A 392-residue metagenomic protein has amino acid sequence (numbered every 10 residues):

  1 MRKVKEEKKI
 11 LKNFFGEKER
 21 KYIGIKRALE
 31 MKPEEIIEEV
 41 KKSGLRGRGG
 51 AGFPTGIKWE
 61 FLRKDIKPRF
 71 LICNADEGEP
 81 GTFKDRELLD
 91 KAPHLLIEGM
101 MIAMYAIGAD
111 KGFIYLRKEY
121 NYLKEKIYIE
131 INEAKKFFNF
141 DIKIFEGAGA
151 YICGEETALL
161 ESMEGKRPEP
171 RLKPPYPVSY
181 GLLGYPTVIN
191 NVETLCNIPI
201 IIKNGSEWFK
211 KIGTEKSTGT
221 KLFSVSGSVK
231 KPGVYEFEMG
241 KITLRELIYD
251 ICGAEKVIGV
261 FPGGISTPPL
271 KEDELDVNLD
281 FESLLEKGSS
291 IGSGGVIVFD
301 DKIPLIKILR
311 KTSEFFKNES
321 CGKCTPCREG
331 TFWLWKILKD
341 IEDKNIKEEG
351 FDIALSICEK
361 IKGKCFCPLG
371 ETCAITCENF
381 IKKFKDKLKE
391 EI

Functional and structural regions predicted by a protein language model:
M1-I37: Cofactor-/ligand-binding subdomain signature composed of acidic, glycine-rich, tryptophan-containing flexible loops
E17-Y22, C73-D85, P177-L182, S224-K230: Gly-rich Lys/Arg/Thr-decorated short loops/hinges at beta-loop-alpha junctions or inter-strand turns that position
I23-E39, K67-R69, A75, K84-L88 (+5 more regions): Ferredoxin-type iron-sulfur electron-transfer modules in oxidoreductases and energy-metabolism complexes
V40-F61, E79, G149-E161, G165 (+3 more regions): Conserved phosphate/anionic-ligand binding catalytic regions in large, soluble enzymes, centered on
A51-W59, T82-D85, K124-I129, C153-G165 (+8 more regions): Short acidic, glycine/serine/threonine-rich loops at helix termini
A92-A106: Histidine-anchored nucleotide/phosphate-binding helix
G99-A103, G240-E255: Short amphipathic, charge-patterned alpha-helical segments
K124-M239, I251-A254: Hydrophobic alpha-helical positions that pack around
